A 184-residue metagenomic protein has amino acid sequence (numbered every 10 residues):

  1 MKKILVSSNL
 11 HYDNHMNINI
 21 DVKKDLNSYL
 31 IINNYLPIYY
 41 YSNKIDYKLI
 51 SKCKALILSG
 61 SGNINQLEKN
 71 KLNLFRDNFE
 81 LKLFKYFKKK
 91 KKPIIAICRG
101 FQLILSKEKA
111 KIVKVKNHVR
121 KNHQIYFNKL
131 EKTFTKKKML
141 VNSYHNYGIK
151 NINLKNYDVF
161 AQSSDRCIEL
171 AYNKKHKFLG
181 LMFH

Functional and structural regions predicted by a protein language model:
M1-R99, K107, V113, H118-L140 (+3 more regions): N-terminal beta1-alpha1 cap of cysteine-dependent amidohydrolase-like domains
I104: Short active-site loop/helix that positions an aromatic residue
S143-Y147: DNA-recognition element of transcription regulators
L179-H184: Active-site-proximal beta-strand elements of phosphoester/diester hydrolases
